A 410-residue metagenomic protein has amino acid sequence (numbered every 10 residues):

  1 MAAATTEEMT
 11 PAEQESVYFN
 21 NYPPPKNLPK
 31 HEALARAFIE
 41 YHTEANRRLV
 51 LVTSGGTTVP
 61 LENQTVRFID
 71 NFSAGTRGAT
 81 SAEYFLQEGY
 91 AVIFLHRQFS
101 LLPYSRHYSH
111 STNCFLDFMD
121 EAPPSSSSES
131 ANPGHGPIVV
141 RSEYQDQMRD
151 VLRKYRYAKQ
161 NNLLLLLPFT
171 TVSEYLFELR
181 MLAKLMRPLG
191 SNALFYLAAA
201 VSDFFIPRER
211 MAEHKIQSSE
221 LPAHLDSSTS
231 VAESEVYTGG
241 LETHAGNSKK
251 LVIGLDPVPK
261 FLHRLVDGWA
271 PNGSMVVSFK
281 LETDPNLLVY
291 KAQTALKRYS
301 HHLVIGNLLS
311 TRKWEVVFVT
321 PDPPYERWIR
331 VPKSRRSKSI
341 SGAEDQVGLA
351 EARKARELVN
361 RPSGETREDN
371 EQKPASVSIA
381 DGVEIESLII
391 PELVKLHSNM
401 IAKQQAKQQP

Functional and structural regions predicted by a protein language model:
M1-P410: A cross-family phosphate/adenosyl-ligand binding-site feature
